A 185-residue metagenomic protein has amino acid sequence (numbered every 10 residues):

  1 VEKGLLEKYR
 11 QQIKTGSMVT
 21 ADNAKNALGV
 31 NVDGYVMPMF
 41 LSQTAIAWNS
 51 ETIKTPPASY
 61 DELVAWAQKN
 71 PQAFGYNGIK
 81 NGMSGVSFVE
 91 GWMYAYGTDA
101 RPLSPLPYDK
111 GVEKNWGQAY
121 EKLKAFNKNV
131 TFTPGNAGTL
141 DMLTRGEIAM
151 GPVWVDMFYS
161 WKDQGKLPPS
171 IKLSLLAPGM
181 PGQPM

Functional and structural regions predicted by a protein language model:
V1-G138: Extracytoplasmic ligand-binding site segments that recognize negatively charged/polar headgroups
S42, Y120-K124, K166-M185: Periplasmic-binding protein-like
N70-F74, K128-N129, G146-A149, L167-I171: Loop/turn elements at helix/coil->beta-strand transitions in domains of secreted/extracellular proteins
N81, T139-L140, D156-S160, P178-P181: Short, catalytically relevant binding-site loops at active-site mouths
V89-M93, Q164-P169: Short, surface-exposed, charged loop/turn segments at secondary-structure junctions
F132-T133, A149-W154: Paired acidic/hydrophobic, glycine-rich loop segments that form the ligand-binding mouth/hinge of periplasmic-binding
M142-T144: Hydrophobic residues within well-ordered alpha-helices
P152-P168: A ligand-binding cleft/hinge motif common to bilobed small-molecule-binding domains
